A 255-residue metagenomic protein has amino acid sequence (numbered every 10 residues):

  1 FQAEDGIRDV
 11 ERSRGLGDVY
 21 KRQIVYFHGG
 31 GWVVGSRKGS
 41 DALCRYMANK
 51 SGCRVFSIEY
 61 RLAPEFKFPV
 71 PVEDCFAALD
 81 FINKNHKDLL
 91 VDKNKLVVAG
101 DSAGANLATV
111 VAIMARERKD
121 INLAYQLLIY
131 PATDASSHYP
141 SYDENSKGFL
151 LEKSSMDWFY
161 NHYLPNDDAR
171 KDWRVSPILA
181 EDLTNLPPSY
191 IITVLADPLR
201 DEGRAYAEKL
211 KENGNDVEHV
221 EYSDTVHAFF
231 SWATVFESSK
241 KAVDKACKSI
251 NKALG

Functional and structural regions predicted by a protein language model:
A3-D9, G15-Y20: Short, small-residue-biased leader/transition segments that mark boundaries at the very start of proteins
K21-G29: Short beta-strand element of the alpha/beta-hydrolase
G31, Y60-K67, T133, V226: Alpha/beta-hydrolase active-site loop signature
K38-F56: Short amphipathic alpha-helix adjacent to the substrate-entry channel of hydrolases
F66-A78, K84: Active-site loop/oxyanion-hole signature of alpha/beta-hydrolase fold enzymes
N83-V97: Gly/Ser-rich "nucleophile elbow"/oxyanion-hole loop immediately N-terminal to the catalytic nucleophile in hydrolases
N94, T109-G255: Alpha/beta hydrolase fold serine-hydrolase catalytic domain that processes acyl esters and thioesters
G100, G104, A108: Gly/Ala-rich beta-loop-alpha elbow adjacent to hydrolase catalytic centers
